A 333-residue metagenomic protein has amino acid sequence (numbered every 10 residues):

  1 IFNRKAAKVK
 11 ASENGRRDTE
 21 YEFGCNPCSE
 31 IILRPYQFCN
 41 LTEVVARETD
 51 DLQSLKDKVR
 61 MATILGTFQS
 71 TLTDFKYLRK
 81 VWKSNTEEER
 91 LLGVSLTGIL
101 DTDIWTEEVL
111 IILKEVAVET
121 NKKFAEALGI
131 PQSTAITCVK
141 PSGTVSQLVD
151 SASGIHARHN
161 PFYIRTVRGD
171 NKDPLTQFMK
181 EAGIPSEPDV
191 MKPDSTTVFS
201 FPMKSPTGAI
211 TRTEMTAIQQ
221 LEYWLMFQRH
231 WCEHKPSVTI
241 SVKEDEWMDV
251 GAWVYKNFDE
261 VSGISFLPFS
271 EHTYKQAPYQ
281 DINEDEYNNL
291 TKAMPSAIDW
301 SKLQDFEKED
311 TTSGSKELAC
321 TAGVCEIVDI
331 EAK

Functional and structural regions predicted by a protein language model:
I1-E20, G93-A117: Conserved, charged catalytic cores of large soluble enzymes
N3, E20-D50, K56-L78, E88 (+2 more regions): Catalytic alpha/beta core of large soluble enzyme barrels
T73-K80, L96-P141: Internal maturation/activation junctions in enzymes
G93, C232-H234, A319: Solvent-exposed loop and beta-edge segments used for protein-protein assembly and interaction
T311-K333: Short acidic, low-complexity intrinsically disordered linear motifs used for protein-protein interactions
